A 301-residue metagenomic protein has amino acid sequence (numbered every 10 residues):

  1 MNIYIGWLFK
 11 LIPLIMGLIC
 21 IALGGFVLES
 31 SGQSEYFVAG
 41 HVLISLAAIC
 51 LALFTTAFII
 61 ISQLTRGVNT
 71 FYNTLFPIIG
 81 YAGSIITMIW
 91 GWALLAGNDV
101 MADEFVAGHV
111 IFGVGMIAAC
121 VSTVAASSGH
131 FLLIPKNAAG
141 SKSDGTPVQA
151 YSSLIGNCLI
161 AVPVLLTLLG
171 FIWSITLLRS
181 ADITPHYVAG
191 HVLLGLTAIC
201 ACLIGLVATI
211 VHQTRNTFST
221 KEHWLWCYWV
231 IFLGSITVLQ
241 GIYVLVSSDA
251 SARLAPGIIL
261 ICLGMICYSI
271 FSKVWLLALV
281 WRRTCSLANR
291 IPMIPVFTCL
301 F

Functional and structural regions predicted by a protein language model:
G6-E29, V38-Q63, N73-A96, F105-P135 (+5 more regions): Alpha-helical transmembrane segments and immediately adjacent membrane-interfacial amphipathic helices
R66-T70: Membrane-helix interface "capping/anchor" motifs
A139-P147: Membrane-interfacial, low-structure loops and terminal tails that flank and connect transmembrane helices in multi-pass
S219-K221: Short juxtamembrane and helix-loop transition motifs at transmembrane-helix boundaries in membrane proteins
C285-L287: Short, highly charged, low-complexity non-transmembrane loops/tails of multi-pass membrane proteins
